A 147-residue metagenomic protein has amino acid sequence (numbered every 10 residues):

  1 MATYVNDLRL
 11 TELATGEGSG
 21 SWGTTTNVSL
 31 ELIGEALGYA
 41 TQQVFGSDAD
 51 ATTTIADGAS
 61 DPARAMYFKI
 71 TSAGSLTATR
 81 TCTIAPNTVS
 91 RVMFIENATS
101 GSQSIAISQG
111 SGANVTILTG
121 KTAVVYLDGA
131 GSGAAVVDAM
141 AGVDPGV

Functional and structural regions predicted by a protein language model:
M1-I105: Exposed extracellular interaction/assembly regions and N-terminal maturation sites
S21-V28, L118-G129: Extracellular disulfide-bonded cysteine-rich modules/repeats
Y39, D48-A49, Q109-S111, L127-G131: Trimeric beta-solenoid/beta-helix "fiber body" segments of extracellular/virion adhesins and depolymerases
S47, M140-V147: Register-specific beta-strand positions within repetitive beta-rich fiber domains
R80-T83, A113-I117, A123: Parallel beta-helix/beta-solenoid repeats that form elongated, surface-exposed shafts/blades used for receptor binding
N87-V89, Q109-G110, V115: Ser/Thr/Gly-rich low-complexity blocks that favor extended beta-strand/coil architectures
S104-I107, V125: Extracellular parallel beta-helix/beta-solenoid repeat domains
V124-G142: Low-complexity acidic/polar repeat-biased segments
